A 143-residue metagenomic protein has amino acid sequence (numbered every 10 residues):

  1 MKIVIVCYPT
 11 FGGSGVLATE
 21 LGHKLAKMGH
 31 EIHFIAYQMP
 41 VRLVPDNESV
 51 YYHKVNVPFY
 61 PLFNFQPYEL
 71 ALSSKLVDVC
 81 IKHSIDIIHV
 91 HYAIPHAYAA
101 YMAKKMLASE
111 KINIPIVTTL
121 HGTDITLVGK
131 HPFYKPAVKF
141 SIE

Functional and structural regions predicted by a protein language model:
I5-F11, H23-Y68: N-terminal strand-loop element at the rim of the active site of nucleotide-sugar-dependent glycosyltransferases
G13-L21, F133: Conserved alpha-helical elements of sugar-nucleotide-dependent glycosyltransferases
K24, A103-L107: Short hydrophobic signal-anchor/transmembrane segments that target glycosyltransferases and glycosylation machinery
P61-I87, A97-M102, P132-P136, F140: An amphipathic, basic-hydrophobic alpha-helix
I87-A93, L120: Histidine-centered catalytic micro-motifs
A108-V117, G122-S141: Nucleotide-sugar donor phosphate/pyrophosphate-binding loop at the beta->alpha transition of glycosyltransferases
